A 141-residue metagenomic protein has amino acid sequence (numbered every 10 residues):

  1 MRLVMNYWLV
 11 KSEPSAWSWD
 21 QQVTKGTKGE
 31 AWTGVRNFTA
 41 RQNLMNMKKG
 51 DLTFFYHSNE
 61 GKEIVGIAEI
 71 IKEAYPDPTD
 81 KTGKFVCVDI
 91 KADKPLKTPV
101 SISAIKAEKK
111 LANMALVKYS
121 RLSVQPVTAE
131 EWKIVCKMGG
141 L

Functional and structural regions predicted by a protein language model:
M1-M47, E131, L141: Compositionally biased, charged N-terminal/linker segments
S12-E13, D93, V127: Structured loops at beta-to-helix junctions and adjacent beta-edge loops in soluble globular domains
Q21, P99-I105, C136-M138: Short, charged, solvent-exposed linker or helix-capping segments at domain edges/interfaces that act as flexible hinges
G50-D51: Loop/turn positions that initiate beta-strands
Y56-K62: Short, charged beta-turn/beta-strand-edge "cap" motif at the junction between a beta-strand and an adjacent loop
G66-V124: Aromatic- and Lys/Arg-enriched surface recognition patch
N113-L141: Long, low-complexity intrinsically disordered regions
